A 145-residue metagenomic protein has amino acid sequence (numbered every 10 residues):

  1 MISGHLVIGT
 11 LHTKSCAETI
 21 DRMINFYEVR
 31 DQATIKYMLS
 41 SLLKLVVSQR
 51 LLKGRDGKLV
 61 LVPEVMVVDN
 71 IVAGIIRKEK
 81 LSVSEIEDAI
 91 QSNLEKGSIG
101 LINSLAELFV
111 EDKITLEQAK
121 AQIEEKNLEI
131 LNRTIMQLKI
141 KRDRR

Functional and structural regions predicted by a protein language model:
M1-R145: Short, flexible helix-loop junctions that flank or precede catalytic/ligand sites
